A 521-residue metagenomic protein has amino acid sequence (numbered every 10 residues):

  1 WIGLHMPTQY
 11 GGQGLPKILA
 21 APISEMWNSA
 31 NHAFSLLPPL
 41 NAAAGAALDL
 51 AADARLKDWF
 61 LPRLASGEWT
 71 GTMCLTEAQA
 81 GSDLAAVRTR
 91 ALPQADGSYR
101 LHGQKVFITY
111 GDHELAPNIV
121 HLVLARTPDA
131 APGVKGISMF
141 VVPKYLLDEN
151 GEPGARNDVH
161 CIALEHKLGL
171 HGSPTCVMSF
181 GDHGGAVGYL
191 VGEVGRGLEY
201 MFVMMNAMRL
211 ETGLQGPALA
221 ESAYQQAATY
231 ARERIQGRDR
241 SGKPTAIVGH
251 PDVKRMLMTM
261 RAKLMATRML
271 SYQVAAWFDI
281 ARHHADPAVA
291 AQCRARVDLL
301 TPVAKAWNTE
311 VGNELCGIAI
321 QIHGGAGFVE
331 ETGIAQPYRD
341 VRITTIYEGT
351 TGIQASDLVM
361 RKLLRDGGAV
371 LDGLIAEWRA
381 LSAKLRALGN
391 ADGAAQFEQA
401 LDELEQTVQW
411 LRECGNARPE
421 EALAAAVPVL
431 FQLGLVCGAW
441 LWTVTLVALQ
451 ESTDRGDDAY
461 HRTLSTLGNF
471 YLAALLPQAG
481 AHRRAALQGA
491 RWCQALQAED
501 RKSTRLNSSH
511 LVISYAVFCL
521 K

Functional and structural regions predicted by a protein language model:
W1-D58, P62, S66, A116-V120 (+2 more regions): Internal helix-loop-helix
W1-H32, L75-Q79, Q104-K105, Y110-H113 (+2 more regions): Active-site beta-strand/loop segments that form the cofactor-binding cradle of oxidoreductase flavoproteins
Y10, R365, L381-R505: C-terminal amphipathic alpha-helical interaction region
S98, H102-R156: A short core secondary-structure module
R100, L170, A295-G373, F470-A495: Alpha-helix capping/hinge segments and adjacent helical runs
F107-T109, L146-I162, K167, P174-M208 (+2 more regions): A glycine-rich, basic-preceded beta-loop-alpha segment at the flavin cofactor/substrate interface of flavin-utilizing
R196-E211, Q225-R261, A275-D298, S382-F397 (+2 more regions): Glycine-rich cofactor-pocket loops
K502, L506-K521: Single conserved hydrophobic/aromatic residue that forms the stacking wall/gate of nucleotide- or nucleobase-binding
